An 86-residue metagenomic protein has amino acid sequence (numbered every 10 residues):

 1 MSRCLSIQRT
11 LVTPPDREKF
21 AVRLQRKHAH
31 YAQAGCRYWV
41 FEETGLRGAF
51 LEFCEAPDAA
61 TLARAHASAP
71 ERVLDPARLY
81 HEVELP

Functional and structural regions predicted by a protein language model:
M1-P86: Short S/T/G/P-rich N-terminal loop/turn motif that feeds into the first structured element of a domain
